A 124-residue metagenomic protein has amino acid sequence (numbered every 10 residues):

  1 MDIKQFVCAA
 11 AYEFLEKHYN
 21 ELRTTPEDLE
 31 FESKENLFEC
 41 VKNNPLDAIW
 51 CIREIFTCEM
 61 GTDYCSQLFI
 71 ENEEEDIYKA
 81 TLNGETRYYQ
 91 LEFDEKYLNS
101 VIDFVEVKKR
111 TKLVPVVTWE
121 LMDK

Functional and structural regions predicted by a protein language model:
M1-Q67: N-terminal domain-onset segments
D2, I77, E106-R110: Generic N-terminal leader/processing signal
Y12-F14, N83, V114: Compositionally biased non-globular segments, especially hydrophobic aliphatic-rich helices of signal peptides
H18-E21, T25-P26, E30, E74 (+1 more regions): Short interaction-hotspot residues at assembly and binding interfaces
L46-F104: Acidic, low-complexity, intrinsically disordered interaction modules
F93-K124: A short, surface-exposed interaction/processing loop segment used at functional sites
